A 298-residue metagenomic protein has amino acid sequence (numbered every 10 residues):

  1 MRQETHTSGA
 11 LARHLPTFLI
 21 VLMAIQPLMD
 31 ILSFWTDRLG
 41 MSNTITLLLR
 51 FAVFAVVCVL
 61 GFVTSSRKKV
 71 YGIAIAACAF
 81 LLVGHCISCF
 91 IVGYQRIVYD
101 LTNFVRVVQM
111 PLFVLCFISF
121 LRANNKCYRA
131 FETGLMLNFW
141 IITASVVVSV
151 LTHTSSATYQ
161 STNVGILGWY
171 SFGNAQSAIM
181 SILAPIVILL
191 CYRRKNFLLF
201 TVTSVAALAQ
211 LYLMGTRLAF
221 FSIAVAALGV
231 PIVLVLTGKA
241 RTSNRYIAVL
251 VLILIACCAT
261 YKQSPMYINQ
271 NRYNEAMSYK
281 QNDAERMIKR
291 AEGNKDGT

Functional and structural regions predicted by a protein language model:
M1-V63, V83-F90: N-terminal signal-anchor transmembrane segment
A10-I20, S65-F80, C127-N138, N196-F200: Membrane-interfacial loop-to-transmembrane alpha-helix junctions, especially the N-terminal start
M29-G40, A157-W169: Juxtamembrane membrane-water interface segments that cap and precede transmembrane helices
L39-R50, T102-V107, I166-I182: Membrane-interface micro-motifs in multi-pass membrane enzymes
R50-C58, V108-S119, S177-L189, A226: Hydrophobic cores of alpha-helical transmembrane segments in multi-pass inner/ER membrane proteins, independent
I75-H85, R96-S119: Aromatic-anchored transmembrane helix interface
R129-S156, S171-L236, Y261-K262: Alpha-helical transmembrane segments of multi-pass inner-membrane proteins
L234-K295: A membrane-periplasm/extracellular boundary helix in multi-pass inner-membrane enzymes that assemble envelope glycans
